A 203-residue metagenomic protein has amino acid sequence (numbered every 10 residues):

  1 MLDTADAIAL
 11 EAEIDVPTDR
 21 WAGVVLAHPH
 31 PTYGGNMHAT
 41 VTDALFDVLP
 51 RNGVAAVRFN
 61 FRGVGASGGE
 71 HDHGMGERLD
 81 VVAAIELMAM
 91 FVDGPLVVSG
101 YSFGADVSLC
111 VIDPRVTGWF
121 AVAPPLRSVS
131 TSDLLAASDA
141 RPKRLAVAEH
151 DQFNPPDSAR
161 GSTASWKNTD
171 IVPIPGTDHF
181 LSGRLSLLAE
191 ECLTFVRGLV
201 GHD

Functional and structural regions predicted by a protein language model:
D3, I8-F91: Serine-hydrolase catalytic machinery in alpha/beta-hydrolase-like enzymes
L79-R141: Primarily recognizes the serine-hydrolase "nucleophile elbow" in alpha/beta-hydrolase and SGNH/GDSL folds
M88, E191-H202: C-terminal alpha-helix
R127-S128, E149-N154, H179-F180: Acidic catalytic loop of the alpha/beta-hydrolase fold
D133, N154-A164: Short alpha-helix in the alpha/beta-hydrolase fold that links the catalytic acid
S138-A140, L145-V147, D151: Short beta-strand/loop motif that positions the catalytic acidic residue of the alpha/beta-hydrolase fold
A164-F180: Catalytic histidine neighborhood in serine/cysteine hydrolases with alpha/beta-hydrolase-type architecture
T177-A189: Catalytic histidine-centered segment of alpha/beta-hydrolase-like enzymes
